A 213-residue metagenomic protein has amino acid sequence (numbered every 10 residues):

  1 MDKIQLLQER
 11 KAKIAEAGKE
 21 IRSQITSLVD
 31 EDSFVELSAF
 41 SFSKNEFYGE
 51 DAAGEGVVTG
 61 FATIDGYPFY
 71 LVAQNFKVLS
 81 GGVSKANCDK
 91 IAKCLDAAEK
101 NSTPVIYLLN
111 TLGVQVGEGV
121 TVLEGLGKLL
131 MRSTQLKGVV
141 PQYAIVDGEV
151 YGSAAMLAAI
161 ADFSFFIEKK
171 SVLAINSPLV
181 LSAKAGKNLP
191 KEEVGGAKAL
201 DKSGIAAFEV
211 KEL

Functional and structural regions predicted by a protein language model:
M1-Y143, E149, A154-A155, I160-V172 (+2 more regions): Terminal-region recognition feature
L181: N-terminal cationic and glycine-rich segments that engage phosphates or anionic surfaces
